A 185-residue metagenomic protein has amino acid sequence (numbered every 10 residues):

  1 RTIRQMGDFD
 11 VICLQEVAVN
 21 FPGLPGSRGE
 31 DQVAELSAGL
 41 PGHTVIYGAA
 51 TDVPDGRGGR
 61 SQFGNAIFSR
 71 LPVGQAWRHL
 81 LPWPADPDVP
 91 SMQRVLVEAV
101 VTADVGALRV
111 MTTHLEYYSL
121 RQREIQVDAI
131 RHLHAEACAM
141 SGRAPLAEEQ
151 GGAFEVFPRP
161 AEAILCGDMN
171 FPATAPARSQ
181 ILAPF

Functional and structural regions predicted by a protein language model:
R1-V11, R28, T44, G48-F185: Active-site regions of metal-assisted phosphoester/phosphodiester hydrolases, unifying DNase/endonuclease modules
G7-F21: Short, conserved active-site loops that position catalytic residues or coordinate cofactors/metal ions across diverse
N20-Q32: Membrane-embedded segments
A34-E35, S179: Active-site phosphate/pyrophosphate- and oxyanion-stabilizing loops and adjacent acidic/basic residues in soluble
